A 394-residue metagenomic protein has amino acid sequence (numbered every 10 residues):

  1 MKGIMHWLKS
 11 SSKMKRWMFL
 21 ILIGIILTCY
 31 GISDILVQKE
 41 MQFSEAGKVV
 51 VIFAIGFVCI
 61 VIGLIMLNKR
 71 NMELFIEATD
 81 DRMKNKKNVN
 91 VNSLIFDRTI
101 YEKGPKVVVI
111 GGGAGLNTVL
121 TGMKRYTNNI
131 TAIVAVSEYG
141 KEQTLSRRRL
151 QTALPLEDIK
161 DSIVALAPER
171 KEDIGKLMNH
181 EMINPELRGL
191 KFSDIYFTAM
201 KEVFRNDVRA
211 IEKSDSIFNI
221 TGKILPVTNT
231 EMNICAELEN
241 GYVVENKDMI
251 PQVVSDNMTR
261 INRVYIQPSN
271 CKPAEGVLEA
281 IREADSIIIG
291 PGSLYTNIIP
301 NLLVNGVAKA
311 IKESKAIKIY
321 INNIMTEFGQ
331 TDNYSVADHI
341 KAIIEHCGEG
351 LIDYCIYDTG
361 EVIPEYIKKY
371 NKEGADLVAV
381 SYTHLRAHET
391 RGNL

Functional and structural regions predicted by a protein language model:
M1-K86, S137-N257: Electropositive, gly/pro-rich neighborhoods at or near active sites that engage anionic ligands
V89-Y101, G276-L278: A short, basic/flexible loop-to-alpha-helix module at the beginning of a structural domain
A114-L120, T296-P300: Short glycine/serine/threonine-rich phosphate/pyrophosphate-binding segments that cradle anionic phosphate groups
N128, S314-K318: A short helix->loop->beta-strand "cap" motif at the edges of active sites that frequently abuts
T230-P291: Active-site gating loop/helix substructures
Y295-L303, Y366-G374: Glycine/threonine-rich flexible loop motifs
N301-V307, Y334-H339: Charged helix-capping and loop-helix junction motifs
T383-G392: Conserved small/polar residues in nucleotide/adenosyl-binding loops
